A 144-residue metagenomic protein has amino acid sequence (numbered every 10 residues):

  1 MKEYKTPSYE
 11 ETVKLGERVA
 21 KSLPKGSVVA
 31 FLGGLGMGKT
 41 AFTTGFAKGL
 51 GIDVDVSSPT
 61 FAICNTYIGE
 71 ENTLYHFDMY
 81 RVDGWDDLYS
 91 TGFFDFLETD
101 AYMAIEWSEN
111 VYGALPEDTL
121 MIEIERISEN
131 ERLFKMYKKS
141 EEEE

Functional and structural regions predicted by a protein language model:
M1-R18: N-terminal pre-Walker A segment at the start of P-loop NTPase domains
K2-E3, K48, D86, F94-E144: Short phosphate-coordinating micro-motif centered on Lys-Gly-acidic
A20-K25: Phosphate-binding P-loop
V28-A30: Short hydrophobic/aromatic beta-strand immediately N-terminal to the Walker A/P-loop
L32-G34: P-loop (Walker A) phosphate-binding loop of NTP-binding proteins
K39: Conserved lysine of the Walker
I52-Y67: Short beta-strand-centered segment that lines the nucleotide-binding/catalytic pocket of NTP-utilizing
